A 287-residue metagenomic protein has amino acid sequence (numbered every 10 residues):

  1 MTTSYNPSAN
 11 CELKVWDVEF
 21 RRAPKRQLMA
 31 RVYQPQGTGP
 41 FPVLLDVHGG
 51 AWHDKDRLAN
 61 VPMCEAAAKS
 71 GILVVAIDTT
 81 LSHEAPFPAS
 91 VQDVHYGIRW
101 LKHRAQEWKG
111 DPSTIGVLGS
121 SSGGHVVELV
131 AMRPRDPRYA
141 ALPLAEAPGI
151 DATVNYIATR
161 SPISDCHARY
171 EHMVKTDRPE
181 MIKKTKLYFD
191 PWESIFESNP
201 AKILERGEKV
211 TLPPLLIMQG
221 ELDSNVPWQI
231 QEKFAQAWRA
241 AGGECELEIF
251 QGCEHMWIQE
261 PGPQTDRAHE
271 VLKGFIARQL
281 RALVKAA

Functional and structural regions predicted by a protein language model:
M1-T38: N-terminal cap/lid segment of alpha/beta-hydrolase-fold proteins
S4-N10, M132, Y139-A140, L144 (+1 more regions): Mobile cap/lid helix-loop segments that gate and shape the active-site cleft of serine hydrolases
P40-G50: Short beta-strand element of the alpha/beta-hydrolase
R57-A76: Short amphipathic alpha-helix adjacent to the substrate-entry channel of hydrolases
A85-Q106: Alpha/beta-hydrolase active-site loop
R99-H172: Primarily recognizes the serine-hydrolase "nucleophile elbow" in alpha/beta-hydrolase and SGNH/GDSL folds
T211, I217-Q219, D223: Short beta-strand/loop motif that positions the catalytic acidic residue of the alpha/beta-hydrolase fold
S224-K233: Conserved alpha/beta-hydrolase "acid-adjacent" motif
